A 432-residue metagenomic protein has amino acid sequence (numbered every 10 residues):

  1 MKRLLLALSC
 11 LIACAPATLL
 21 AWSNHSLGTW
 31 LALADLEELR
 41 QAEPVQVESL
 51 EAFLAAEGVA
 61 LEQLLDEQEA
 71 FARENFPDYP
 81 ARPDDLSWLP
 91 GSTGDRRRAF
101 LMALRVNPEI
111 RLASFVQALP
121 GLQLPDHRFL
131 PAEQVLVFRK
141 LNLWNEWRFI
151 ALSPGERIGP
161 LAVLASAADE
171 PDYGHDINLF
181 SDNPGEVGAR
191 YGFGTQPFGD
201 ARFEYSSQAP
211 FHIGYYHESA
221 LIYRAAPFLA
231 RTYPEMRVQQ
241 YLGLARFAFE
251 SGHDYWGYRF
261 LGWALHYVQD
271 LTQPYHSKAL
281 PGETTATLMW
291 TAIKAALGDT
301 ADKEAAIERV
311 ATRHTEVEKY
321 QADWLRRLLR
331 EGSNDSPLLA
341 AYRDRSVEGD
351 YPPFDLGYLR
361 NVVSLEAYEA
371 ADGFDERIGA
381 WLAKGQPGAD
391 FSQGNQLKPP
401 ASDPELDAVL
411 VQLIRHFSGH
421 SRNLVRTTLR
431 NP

Functional and structural regions predicted by a protein language model:
M1-L4: Positively charged n-region of N-terminal signal peptides that target proteins for export
A7-L8, W30, L271: Intrinsically disordered, low-complexity segments enriched in polar/charged small residues
A7-P16: Bacterial N-terminal signal peptides
C10, W256-F260, E308: Residue-level signal for the start and early helices of compact helical domains
T18-F247, S277-P432: N-terminal, motif-rich segments that launch catalysis or mediate targeting to/interaction with membranes, typified by
A245-G282: Active-site beta-strand/loop microenvironment that shapes enzyme catalytic pockets
